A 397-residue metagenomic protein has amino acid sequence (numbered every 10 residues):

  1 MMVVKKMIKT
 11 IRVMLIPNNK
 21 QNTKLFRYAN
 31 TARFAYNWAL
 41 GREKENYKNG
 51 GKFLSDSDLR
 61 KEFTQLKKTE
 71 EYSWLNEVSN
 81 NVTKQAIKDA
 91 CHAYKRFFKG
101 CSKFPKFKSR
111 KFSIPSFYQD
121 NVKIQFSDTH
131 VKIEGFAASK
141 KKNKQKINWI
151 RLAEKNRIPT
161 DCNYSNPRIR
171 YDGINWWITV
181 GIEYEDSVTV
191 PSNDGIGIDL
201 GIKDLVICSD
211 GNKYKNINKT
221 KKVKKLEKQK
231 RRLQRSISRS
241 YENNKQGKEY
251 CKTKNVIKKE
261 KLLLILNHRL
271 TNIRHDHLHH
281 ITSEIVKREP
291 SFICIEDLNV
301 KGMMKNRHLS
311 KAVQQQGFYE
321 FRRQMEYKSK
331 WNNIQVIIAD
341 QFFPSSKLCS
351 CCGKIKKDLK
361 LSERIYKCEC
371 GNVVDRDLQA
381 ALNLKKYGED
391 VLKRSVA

Functional and structural regions predicted by a protein language model:
M1-A397: Nucleic-acid substrate recognition interfaces
